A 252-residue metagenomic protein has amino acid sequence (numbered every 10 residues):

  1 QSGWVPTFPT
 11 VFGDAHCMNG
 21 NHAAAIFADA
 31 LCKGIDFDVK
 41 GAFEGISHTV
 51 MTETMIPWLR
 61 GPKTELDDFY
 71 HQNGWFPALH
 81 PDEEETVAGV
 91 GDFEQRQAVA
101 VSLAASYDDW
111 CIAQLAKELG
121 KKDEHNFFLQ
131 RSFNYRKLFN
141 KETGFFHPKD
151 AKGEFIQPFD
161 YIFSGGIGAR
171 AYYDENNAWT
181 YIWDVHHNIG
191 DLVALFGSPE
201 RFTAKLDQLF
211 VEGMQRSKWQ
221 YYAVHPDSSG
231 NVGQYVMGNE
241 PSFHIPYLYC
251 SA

Functional and structural regions predicted by a protein language model:
Q1-T10, M214-Q220: Active-site-surrounding "flap" and adjacent substrate/cofactor-binding loops of secreted or lumenal enzymes, prototyped
G3-W4, F27, E118: Structured, non-membrane catalytic/scaffold regions adjacent to prosthetic-group chemistry
W4-V11, F145-A151: Short, glycine/acidic-rich hinge or "gate" loops at secondary-structure transitions that mediate conformational
P6-N19, A30-K33, E44-S47: Mobile, glycine-rich extracellular loop/lid and propeptide segments that shape or gate substrate/ligand access
M18, A24-A25: Alpha-helical ligand/cofactor-binding cores
A24, G34-A252: Active-site core of glycosidic bond-cleaving carbohydrate-active enzymes
